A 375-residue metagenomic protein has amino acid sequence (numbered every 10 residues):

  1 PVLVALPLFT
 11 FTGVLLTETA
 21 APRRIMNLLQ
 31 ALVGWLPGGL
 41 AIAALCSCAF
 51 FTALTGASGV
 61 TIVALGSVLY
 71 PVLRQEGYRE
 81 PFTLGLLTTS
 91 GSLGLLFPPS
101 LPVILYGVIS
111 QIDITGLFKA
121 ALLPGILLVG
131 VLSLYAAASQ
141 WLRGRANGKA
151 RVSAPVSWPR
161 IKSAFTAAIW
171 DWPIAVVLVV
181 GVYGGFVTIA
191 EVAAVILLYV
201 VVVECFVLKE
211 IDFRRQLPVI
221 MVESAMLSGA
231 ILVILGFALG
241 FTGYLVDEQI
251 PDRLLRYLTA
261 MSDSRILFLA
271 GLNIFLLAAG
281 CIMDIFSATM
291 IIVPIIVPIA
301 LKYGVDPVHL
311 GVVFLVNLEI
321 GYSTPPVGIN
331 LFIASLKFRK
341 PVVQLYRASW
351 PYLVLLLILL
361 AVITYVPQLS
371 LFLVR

Functional and structural regions predicted by a protein language model:
P1-R375: Alpha-helical transmembrane segments of multi-pass membrane transport proteins
